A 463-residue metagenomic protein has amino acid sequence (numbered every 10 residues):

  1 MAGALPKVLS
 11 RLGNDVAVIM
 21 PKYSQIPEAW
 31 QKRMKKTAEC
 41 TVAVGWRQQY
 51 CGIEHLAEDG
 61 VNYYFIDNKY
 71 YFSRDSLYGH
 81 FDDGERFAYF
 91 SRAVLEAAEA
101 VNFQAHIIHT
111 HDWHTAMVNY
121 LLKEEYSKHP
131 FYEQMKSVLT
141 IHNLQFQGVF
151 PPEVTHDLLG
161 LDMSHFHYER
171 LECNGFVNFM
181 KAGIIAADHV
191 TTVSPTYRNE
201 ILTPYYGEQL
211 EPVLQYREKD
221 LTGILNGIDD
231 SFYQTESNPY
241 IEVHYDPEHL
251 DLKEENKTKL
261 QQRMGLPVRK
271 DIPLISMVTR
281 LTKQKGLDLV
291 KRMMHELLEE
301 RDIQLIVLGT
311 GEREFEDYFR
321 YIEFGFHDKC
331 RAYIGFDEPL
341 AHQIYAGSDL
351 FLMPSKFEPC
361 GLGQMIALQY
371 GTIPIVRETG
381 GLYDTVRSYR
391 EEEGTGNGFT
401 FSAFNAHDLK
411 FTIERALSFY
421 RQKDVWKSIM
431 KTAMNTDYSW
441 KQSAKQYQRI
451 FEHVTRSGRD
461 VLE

Functional and structural regions predicted by a protein language model:
M1-E463: Catalytic cores of nucleotide-sugar-dependent glycosyltransferases that transfer UDP/GDP/TDP-activated
